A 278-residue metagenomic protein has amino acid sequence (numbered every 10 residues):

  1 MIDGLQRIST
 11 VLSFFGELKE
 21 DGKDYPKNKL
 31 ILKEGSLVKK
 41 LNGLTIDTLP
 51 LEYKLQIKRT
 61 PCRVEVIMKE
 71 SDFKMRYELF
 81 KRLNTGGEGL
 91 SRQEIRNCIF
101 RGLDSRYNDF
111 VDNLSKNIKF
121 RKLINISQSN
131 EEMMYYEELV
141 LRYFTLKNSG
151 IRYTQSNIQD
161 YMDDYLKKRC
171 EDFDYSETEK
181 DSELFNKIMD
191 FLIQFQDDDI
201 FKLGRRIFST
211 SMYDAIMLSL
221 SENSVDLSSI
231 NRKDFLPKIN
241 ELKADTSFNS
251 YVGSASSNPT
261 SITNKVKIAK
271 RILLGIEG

Functional and structural regions predicted by a protein language model:
M1-D160, L236-K238, N249-A255: Basic- and aromatic-enriched surface patches that contact anionic nucleotides/nucleic acids
Y107-N108, Y165-F173, E241-N249: Eukaryote-specific, cytoplasm-facing alpha-helical/coiled-coil scaffolding segments in long proteins
N113-S129, L184-L203: Short amphipathic alpha-helical segments and their helix-coil junctions
S129-M133, T178, R206, P259: Conserved phosphate/pyrophosphate-binding and hydrolysis machinery centered on Walker-type P-loop NTPases, extending
Q155-D198, R205, M212: Small-residue-rich helix-loop
I193-S247: C-terminal hydrophobic structural anchor segments that stabilize assembly/packing rather than catalytic chemistry
P237-G278: Acidic, carboxylate-rich catalytic segments that either coordinate divalent cations
